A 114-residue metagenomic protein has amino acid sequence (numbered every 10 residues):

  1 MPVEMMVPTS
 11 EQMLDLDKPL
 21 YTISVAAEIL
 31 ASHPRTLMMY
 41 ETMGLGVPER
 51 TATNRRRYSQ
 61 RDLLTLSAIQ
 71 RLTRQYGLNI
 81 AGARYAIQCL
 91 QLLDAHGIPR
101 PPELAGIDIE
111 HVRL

Functional and structural regions predicted by a protein language model:
P2-E28, M38, T42-M43, V47-P48 (+2 more regions): Arg/Lys-rich, alpha-helical DNA-contact motif
H33-T36: Short coil turns linking two alpha-helices in DNA-binding domains
